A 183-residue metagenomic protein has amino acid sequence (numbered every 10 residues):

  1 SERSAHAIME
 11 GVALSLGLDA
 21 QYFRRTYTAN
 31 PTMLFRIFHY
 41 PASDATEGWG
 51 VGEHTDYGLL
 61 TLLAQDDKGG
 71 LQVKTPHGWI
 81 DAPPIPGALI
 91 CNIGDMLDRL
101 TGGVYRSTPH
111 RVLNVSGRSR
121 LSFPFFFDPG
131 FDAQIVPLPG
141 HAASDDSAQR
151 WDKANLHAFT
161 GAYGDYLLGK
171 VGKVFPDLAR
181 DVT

Functional and structural regions predicted by a protein language model:
E2-T183: C-terminal flanking tails of non-heme Fe-dependent oxygenases
